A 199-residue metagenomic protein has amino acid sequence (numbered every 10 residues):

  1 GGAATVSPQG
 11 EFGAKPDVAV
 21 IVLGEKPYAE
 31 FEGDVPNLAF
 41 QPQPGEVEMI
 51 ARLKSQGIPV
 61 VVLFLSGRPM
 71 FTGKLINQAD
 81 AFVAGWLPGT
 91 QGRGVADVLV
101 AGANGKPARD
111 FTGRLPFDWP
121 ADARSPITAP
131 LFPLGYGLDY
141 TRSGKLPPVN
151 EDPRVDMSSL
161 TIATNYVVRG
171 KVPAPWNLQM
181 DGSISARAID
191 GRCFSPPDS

Functional and structural regions predicted by a protein language model:
G1-S199: C-terminal non-catalytic regions of proteins with extracellular/luminal or membrane-system context
